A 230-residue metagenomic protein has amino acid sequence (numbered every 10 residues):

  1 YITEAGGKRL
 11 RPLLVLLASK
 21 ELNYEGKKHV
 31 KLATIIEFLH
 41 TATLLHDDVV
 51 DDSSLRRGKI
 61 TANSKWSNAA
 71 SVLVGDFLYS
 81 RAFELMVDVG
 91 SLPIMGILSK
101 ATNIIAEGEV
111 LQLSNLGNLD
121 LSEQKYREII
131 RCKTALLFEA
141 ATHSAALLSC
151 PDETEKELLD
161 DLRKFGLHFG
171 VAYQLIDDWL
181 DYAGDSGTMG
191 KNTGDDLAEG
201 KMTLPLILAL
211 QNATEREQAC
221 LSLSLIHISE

Functional and structural regions predicted by a protein language model:
Y1-Q218: Mg2+-dependent prenyl diphosphate-binding active-site environment of isoprenoid biosynthetic enzymes
I226-E230: Conserved small/polar residues in nucleotide/adenosyl-binding loops
